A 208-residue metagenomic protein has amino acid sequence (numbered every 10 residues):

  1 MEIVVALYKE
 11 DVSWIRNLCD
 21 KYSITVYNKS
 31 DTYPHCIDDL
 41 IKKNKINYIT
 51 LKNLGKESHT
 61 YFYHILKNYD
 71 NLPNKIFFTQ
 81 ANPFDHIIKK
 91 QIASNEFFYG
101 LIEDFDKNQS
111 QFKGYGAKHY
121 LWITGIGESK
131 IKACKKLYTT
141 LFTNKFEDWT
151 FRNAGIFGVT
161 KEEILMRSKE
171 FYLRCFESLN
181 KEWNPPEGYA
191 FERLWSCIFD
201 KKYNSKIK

Functional and structural regions predicted by a protein language model:
M1-K208: ER/Golgi luminal nucleotide-sugar-dependent glycosyltransferases, focusing on the catalytic module
